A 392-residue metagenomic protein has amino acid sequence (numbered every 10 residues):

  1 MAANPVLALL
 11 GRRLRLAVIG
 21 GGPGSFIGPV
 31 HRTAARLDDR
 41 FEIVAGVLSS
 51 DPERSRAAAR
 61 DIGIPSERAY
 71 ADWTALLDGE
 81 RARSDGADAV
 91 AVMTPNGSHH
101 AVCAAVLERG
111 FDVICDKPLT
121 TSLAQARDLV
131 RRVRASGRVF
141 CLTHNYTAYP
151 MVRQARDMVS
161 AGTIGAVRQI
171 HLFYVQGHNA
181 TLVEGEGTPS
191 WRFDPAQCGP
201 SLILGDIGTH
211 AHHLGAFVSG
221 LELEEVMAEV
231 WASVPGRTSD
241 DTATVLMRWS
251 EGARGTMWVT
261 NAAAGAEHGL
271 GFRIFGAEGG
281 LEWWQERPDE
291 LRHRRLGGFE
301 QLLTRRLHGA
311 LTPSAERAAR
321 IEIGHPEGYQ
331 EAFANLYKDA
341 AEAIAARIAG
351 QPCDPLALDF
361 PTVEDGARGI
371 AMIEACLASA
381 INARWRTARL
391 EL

Functional and structural regions predicted by a protein language model:
M1-G63: N-terminal Rossmann-like dinucleotide-binding module
M1-R13, A91, W284, D339-L392: C-terminal helix-rich "cap/oligomerization" subdomain common to oxidoreductases
A2-L7, N145, W249, E278-F360: C-terminal glycine/acidic-rich active-site capping loop/insertion
A57-P65, D128, R132-V133: Short, conserved SAM-binding/catalytic segment of Class I S-adenosyl-L-methionine-dependent methyltransferases
R68-A87: A structured beta-alpha segment of the ubiquitous adenosine-cofactor-binding alpha/beta core
A69, G205-D289: Glycine-rich, aromatic-lined ligand/substrate-binding cores of catalytic and carbohydrate-binding domains
A89, P95-A148, G162: Beta-strand-loop-alpha-helix segment that lines the small-molecule cofactor/substrate pocket of alpha/beta enzymes
V139, Y146-R237, L291, A383: Predominantly a Rossmann-like dinucleotide-binding segment in NAD(P)-dependent oxidoreductases
